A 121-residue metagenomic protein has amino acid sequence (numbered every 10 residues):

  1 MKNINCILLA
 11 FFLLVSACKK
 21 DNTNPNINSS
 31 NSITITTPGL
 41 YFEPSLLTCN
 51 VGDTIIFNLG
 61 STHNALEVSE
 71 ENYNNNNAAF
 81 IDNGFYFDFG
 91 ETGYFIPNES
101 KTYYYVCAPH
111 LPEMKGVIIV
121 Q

Functional and structural regions predicted by a protein language model:
K2-L9: Sec-dependent signal peptide recognition, specifically the positively charged N-region followed immediately by
L14-A17: C-terminal motif of bacterial Sec signal peptides marking the signal peptidase cleavage site
K19-Q121: Extracytoplasmic copper-binding redox domains, predominantly the cupredoxin/blue-copper superfamily
